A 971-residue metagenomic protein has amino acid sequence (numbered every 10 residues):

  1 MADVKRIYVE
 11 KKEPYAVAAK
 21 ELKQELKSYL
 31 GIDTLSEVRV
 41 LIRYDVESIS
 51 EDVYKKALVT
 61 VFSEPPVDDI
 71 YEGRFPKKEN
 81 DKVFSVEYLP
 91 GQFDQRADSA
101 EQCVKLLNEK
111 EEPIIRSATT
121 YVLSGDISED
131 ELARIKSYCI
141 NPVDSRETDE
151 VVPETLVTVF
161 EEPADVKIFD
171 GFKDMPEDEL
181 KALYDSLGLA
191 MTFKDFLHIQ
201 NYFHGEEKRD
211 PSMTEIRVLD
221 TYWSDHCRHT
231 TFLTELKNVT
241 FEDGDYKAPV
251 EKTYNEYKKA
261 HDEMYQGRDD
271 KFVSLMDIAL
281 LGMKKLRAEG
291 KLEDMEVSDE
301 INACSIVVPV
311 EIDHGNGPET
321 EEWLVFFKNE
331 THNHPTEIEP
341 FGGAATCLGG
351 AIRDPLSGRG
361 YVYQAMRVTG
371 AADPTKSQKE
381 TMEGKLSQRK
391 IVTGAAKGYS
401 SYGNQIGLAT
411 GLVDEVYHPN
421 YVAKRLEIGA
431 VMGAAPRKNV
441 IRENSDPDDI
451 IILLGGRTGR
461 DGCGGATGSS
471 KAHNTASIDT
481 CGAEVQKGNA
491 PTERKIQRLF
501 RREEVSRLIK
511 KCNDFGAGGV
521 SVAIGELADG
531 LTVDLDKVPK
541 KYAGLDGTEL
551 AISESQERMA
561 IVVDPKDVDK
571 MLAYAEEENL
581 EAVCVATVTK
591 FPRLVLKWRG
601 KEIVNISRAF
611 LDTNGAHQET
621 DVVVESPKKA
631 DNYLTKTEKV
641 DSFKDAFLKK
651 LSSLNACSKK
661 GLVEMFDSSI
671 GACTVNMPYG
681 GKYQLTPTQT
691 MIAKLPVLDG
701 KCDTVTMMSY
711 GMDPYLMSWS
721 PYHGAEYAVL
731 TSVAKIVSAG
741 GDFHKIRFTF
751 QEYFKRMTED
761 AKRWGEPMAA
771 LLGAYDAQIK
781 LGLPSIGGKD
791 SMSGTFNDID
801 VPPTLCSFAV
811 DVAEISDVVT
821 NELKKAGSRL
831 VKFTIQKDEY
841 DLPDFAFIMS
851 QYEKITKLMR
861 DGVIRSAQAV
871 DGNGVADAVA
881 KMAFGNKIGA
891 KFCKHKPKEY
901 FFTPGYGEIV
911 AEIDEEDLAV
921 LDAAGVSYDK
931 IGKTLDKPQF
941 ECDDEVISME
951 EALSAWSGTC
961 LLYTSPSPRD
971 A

Functional and structural regions predicted by a protein language model:
M1-A2, V38-R39, F75-N80, V697-D699 (+1 more regions): Short, ordered beta-strand-loop transition motifs
M1-K11: Generic start-of-chain signal for non-secretory N-termini
I7, R43-V46, V61-F62, F84-V86 (+3 more regions): Short, structured motif recognition centered on aromatic/hydrophobic residues
V9-V17, V86-R96, G872: Short, surface-exposed ligand-recognition loops at beta-strand->loop->(often short) alpha-helix junctions that present
P14-Y29, S36, A97-K105, E109-I114: Extended beta-strand/beta-hairpin segments
E21, E25-P76: Acidic (E/D-rich), amphipathic helical modules within compact regulatory domains
T34-S36, G91-F93, E112, A118-E131 (+2 more regions): Glycine/proline-enriched, intrinsically flexible loops and inter-domain linkers
P65-I115: Short, solvent-exposed interaction modules
